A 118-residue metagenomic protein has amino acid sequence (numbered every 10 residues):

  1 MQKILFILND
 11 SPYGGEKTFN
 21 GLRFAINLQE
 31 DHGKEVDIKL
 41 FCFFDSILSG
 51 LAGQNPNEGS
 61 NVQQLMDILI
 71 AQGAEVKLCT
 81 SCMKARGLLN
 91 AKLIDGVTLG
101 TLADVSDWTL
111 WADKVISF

Functional and structural regions predicted by a protein language model:
M1-L5: Extreme N-terminal starter segment of soluble prokaryotic enzymes
F6-G21, S49-P56: Short, glycine-rich nucleotide/cofactor-binding loops
D10, F44-L48, C82-K84: Acidic, glycine-rich active-site loops and adjacent beta-strand->loop/helix elements that engage anionic groups
T18-G33, L40: Histidine-anchored nucleotide/phosphate-binding helix
A25, D37-F44, V76-T80: Short internal beta-strands
F43, N55, Q63, A91-K92 (+1 more regions): Domain-level signature for proteins that mediate thiol-based redox and metal-cofactor handling
P56-C82: A glycine-rich helix N-cap at a beta->alpha junction
R86-F118: C-terminal structural segments of small proteins and small subunits
